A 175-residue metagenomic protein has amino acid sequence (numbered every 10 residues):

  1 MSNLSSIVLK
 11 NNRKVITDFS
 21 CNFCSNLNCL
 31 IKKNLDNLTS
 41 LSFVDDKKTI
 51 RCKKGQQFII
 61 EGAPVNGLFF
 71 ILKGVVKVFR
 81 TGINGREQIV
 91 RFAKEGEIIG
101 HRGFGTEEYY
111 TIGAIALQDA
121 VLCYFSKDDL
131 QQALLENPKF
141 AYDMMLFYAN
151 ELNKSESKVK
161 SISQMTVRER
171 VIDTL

Functional and structural regions predicted by a protein language model:
M1-L175: Cytosolic regulatory regions built on CNB/CRP/Popeye-like sensor folds
